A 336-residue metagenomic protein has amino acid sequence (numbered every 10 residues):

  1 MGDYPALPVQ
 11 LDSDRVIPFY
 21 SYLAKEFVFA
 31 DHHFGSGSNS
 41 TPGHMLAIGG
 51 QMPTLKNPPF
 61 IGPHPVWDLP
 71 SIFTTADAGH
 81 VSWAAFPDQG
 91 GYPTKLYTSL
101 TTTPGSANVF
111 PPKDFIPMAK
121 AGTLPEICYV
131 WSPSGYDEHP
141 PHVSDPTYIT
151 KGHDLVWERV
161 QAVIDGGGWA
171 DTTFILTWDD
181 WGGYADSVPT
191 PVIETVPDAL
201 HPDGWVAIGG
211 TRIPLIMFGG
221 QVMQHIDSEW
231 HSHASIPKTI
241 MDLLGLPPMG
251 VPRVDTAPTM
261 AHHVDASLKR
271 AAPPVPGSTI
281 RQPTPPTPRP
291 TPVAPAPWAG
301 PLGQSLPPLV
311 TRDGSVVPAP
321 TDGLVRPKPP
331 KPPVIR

Functional and structural regions predicted by a protein language model:
M1-R336: N-terminal pro-sequences and low-complexity stem/linker regions of secreted or lumenal proteins
